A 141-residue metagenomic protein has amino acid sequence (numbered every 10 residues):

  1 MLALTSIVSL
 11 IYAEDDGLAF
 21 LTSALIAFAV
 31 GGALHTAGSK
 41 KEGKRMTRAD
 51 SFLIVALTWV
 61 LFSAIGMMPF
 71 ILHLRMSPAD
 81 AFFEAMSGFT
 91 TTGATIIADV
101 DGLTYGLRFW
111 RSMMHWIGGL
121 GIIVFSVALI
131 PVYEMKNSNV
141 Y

Functional and structural regions predicted by a protein language model:
M1-Y141: Membrane-proximal intracellular helices of multi-pass ion channels
